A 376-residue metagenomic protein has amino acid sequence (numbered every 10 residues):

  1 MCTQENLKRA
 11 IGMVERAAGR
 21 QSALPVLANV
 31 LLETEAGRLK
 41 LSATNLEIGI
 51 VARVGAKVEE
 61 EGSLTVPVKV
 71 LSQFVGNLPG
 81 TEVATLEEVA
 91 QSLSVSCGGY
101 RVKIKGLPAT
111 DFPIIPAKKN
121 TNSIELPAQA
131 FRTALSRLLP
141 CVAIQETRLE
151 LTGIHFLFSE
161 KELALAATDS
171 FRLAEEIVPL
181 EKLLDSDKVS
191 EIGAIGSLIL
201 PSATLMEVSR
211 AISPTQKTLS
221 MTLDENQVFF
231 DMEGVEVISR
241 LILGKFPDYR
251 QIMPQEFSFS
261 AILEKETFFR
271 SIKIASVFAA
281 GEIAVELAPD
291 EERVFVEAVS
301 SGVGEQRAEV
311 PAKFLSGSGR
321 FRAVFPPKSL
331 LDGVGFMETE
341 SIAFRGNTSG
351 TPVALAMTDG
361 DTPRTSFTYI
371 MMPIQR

Functional and structural regions predicted by a protein language model:
M1-R376: Structural preference for solvent-exposed beta-strand-turn elements and adjacent flexible terminal/loop segments within
